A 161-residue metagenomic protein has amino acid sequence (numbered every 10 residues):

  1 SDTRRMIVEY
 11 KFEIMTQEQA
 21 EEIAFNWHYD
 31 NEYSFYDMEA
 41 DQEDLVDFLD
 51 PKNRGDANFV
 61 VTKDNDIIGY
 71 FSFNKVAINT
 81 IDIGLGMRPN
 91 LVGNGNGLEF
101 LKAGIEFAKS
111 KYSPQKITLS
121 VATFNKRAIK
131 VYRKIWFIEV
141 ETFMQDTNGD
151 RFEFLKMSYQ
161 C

Functional and structural regions predicted by a protein language model:
S1-I7: Short, Lys/Arg-enriched N-terminal segments with co-localized hydrophobic residues within the first ~10-30 amino acids
Y10, I14-G84, R88-N90, Q160: Acetyl-CoA-dependent GNAT
N74, G84, T118-S120, V140: Solvent-exposed beta-strand sheet faces enriched in polar/charged residues
K75-I83, V92, K111-Q115, G149-R151: A conserved beta-turn-beta hairpin within the catalytic core of GNAT-like acetyltransferases that forms part
R88-N90, N94, T123-F124: Active-site acidic-Proline motif in GNAT/NAT acetyltransferases
L91, G95-G104: Conserved acetyl-CoA pyrophosphate-binding loop and the N-cap/start of the following alpha-helix in GNAT-like
P114-T118, A122-I129, I135, T142-C161: C-terminal "cap" of GNAT-fold acetyltransferases
